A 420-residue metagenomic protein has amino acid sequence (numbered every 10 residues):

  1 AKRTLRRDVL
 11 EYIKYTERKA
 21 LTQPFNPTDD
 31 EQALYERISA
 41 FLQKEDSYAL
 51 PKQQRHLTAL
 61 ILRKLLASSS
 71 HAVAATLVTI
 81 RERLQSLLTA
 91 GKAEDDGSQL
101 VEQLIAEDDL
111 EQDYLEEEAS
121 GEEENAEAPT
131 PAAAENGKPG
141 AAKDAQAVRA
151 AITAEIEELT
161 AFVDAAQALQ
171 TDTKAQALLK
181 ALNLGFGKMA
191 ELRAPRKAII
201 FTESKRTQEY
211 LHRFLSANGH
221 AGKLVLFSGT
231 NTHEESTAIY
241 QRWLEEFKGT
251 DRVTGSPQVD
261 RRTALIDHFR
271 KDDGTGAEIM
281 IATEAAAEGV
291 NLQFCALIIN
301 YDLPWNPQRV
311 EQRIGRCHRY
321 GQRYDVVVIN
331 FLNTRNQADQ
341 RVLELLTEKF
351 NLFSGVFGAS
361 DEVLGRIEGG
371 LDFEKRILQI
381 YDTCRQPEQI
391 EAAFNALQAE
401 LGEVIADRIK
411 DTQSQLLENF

Functional and structural regions predicted by a protein language model:
K14-P27, I61, L65, V73-G276: Conserved Helicase C-terminal RecA-like lobe
T28-Q32, L65-L66, A72-V73, I80 (+6 more regions): Conserved nucleotide-binding/hydrolysis micro-motifs of P-loop NTPases
D46-K92, T383-N419: C-terminal helical "lid" subdomain and adjoining coupling/linker elements of P-loop NTPases
I281-C295, G315-Y320: SF2 helicase motor core recognition
V290-D302, V327-N330: A short beta-strand element within the Helicase C-terminal
N306-V328, L346: Conserved SF2 helicase motif VI
Y324-F420: C-terminal accessory region of SF2 helicases/translocases
